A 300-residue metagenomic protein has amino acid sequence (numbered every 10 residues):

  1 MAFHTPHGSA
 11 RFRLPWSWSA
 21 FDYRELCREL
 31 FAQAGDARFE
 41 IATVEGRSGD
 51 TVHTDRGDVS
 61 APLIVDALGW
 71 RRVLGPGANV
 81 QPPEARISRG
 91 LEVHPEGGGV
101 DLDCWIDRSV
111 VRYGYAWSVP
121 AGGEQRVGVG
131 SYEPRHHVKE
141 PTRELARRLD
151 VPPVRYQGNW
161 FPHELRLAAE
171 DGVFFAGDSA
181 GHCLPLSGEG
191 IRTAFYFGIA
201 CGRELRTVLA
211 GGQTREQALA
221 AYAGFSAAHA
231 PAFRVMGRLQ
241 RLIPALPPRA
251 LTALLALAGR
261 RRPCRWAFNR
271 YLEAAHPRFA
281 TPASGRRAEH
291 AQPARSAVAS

Functional and structural regions predicted by a protein language model:
M1-L14, V93-W105: Flavin (FAD/FMN) cofactor-binding and adjacent substrate-gating region of FAD-dependent oxidoreductase domains
A2-A78, E84-S88: Conserved N-terminal helical subregion
H4, G46, V119-P120, F174: Well-ordered beta-strand positions
S9-R11, E124-Q125, A180-C183: A short, flexible beta-alpha/helix-coil linker loop
Y23, C27, S88, K139-T142 (+4 more regions): A general structural signal for well-ordered alpha-helical segments in protein cores
D58, S131-A210: FAD/FMN-dependent oxidoreductases across multiple families
L68-K139: Conserved FAD-binding catalytic core of PHBH/FMO-like flavoproteins
R206-S300: C-terminal helical "tail/cap" subdomain of flavin- and related membrane-associated enzymes
